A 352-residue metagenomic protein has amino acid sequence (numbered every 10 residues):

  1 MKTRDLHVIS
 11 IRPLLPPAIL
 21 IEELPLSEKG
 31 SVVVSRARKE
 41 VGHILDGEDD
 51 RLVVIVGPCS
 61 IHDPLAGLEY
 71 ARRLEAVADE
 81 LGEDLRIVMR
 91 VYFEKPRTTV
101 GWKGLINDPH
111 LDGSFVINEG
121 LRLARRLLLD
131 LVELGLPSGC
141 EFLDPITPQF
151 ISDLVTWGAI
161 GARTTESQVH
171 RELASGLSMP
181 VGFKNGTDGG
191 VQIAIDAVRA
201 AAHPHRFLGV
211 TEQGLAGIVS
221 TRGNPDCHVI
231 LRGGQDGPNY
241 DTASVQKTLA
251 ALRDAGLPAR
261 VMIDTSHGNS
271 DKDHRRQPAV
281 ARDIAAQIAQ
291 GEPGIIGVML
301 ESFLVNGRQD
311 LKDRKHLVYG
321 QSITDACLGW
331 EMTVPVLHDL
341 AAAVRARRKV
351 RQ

Functional and structural regions predicted by a protein language model:
K2-D5, D84-Y240, S244-V245, H267-G268 (+7 more regions): Active-site-facing alpha/beta catalytic cores
L6-E48: N- or domain-start disorder-to-order transition segments that initiate the globular core
P17-P25, T221-Q235, L317, Q321: Gly-rich Lys/Arg/Thr-decorated short loops/hinges at beta-loop-alpha junctions or inter-strand turns that position
V53-A66, D325: Conserved phosphate/anionic-ligand binding catalytic regions in large, soluble enzymes, centered on
G57, I263, G329: Conserved, mostly hydrophobic/aromatic
P64-A76, T99-N107: Glycine-rich loop at the start of a catalytic domain that most often binds anionic cofactors/ligands
R232-G234, N239, K247-M262: A contiguous, surface-oriented mixed alpha/beta subdomain in the mid-to-C-terminal portion of proteins that forms
F303-R348: Internal helix-turn-beta structural module
